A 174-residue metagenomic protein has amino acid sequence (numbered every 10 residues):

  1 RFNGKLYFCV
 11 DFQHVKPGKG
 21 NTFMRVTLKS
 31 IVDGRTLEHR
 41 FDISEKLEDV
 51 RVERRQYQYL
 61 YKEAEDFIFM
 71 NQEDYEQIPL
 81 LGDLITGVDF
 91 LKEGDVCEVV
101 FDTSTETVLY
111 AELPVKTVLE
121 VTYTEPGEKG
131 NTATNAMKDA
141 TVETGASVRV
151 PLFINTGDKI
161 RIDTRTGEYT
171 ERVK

Functional and structural regions predicted by a protein language model:
R1-E143, S147-K174: Acidic-enriched and Gly/Ser
